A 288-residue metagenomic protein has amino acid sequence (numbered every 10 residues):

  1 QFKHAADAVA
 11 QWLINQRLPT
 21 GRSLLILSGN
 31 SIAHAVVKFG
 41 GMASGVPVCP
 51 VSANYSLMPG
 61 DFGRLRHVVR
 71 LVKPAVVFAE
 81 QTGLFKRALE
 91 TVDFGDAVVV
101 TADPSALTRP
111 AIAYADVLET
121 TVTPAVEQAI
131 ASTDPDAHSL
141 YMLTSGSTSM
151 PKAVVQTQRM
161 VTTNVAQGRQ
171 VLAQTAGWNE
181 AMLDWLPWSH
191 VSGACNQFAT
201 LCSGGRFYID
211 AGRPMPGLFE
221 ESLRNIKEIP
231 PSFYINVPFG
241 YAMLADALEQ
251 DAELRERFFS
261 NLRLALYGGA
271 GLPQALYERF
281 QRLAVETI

Functional and structural regions predicted by a protein language model:
Q1, A131-S132, S139-A166: Conserved AMP-binding A3 loop
F2, A6, L13, L24 (+5 more regions): Adenylate-forming
A10-P59, D184-P187: Conserved AMP-binding/adenylate-forming
L24, G41, H138, T144-S147 (+4 more regions): Conserved S/T- and glycine-rich ATP-binding loop of Class I adenylate-forming
Y55-E90, A111-I112, E119-V122, N164-L183 (+1 more regions): Conserved ATP-dependent adenylate/AMP-binding module captured primarily in the ANL superfamily
V77-R87, P230-L283: Adenylate-forming
T101-A102, A106-L143, S149-M150, Q174-A181: Conserved pre-ATP/AMP-binding loop-to-beta segment of ANL
T162-A181, V191-I235, Y241-E253: Conserved AMP-binding/adenylation subdomain of ANL enzymes
